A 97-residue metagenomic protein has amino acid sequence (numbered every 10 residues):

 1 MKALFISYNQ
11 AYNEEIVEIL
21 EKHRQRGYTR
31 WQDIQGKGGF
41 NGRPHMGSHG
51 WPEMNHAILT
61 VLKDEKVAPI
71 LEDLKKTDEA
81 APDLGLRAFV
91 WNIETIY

Functional and structural regions predicted by a protein language model:
M1-Y97: Positively charged, small/polar-rich N-terminal and surface patches that mediate targeting and assembly and bind
